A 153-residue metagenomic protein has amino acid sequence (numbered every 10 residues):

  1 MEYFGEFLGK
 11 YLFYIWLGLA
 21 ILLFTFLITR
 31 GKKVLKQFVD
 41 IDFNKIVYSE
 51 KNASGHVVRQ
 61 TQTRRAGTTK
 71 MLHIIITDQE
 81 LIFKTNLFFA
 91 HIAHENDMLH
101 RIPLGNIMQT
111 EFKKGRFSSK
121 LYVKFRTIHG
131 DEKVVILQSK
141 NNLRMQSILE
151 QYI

Functional and structural regions predicted by a protein language model:
E2-D78: Anionic N-terminal interaction surfaces
I46, A53-G55, K140-L143, I148-Y152: Eukaryotic phosphoinositide-binding membrane-targeting regions
Y48-K51, H100-I102, V134-S139: Generic detection of short hydrophobic beta-strand segments and adjacent strand-loop junctions
H56, T63-R64, I82-F83, F89-I92 (+1 more regions): Short, surface-exposed beta-strand/loop "edge" segments at domain boundaries and coil↔beta transitions
A66, D78-Y122: Phosphoinositide-binding peripheral membrane targeting modules
M71, E95-L99, G130-V134: Short, mixed charged/polar active-site loops that provide acid/base catalysis or chelate metal/phosphate cofactors
M71-I75, H100, V123, L137: Hydrophobic/aromatic beta-strand elements that line small-molecule binding cavities or substrate pockets in beta-rich
F125-I148: Canonical phosphoinositide-binding patch of PH/PH-like domains
